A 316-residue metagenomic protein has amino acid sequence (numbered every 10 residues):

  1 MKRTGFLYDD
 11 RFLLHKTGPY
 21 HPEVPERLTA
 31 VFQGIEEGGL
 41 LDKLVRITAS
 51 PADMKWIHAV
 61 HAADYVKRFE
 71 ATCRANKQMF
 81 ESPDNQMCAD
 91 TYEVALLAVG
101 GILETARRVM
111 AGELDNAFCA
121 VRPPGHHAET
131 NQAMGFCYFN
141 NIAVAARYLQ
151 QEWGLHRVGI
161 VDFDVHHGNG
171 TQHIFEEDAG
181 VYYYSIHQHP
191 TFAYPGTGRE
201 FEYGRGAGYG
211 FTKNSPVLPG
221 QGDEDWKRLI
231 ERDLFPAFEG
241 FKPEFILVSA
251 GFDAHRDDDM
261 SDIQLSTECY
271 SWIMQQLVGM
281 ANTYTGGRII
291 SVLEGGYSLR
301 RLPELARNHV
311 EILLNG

Functional and structural regions predicted by a protein language model:
M1-H58: N-terminal low-complexity, Ser/Thr- and acidic-residue-enriched intrinsically disordered segments
M1-L7, L13-T17, K67-G316: A general "terminal functional-core" signal
E37, I47-A59, H166-Y182: Internal hydrophobic scaffold segments of catalytic domains
S50-R74: Charged, often glycine-rich, active-site loop that binds/positions anionic groups
